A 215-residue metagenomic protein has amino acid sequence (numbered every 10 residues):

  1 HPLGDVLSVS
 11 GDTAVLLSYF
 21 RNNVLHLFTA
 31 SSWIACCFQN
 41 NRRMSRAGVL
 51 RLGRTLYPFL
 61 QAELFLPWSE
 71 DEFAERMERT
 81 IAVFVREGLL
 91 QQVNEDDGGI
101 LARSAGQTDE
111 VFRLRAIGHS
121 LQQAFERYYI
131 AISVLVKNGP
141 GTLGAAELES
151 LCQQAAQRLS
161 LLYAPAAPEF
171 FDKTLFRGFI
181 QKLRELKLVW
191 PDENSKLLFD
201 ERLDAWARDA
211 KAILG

Functional and structural regions predicted by a protein language model:
H1-G215: Membrane-interfacial terminal anchoring regions of lipid-handling membrane enzymes
